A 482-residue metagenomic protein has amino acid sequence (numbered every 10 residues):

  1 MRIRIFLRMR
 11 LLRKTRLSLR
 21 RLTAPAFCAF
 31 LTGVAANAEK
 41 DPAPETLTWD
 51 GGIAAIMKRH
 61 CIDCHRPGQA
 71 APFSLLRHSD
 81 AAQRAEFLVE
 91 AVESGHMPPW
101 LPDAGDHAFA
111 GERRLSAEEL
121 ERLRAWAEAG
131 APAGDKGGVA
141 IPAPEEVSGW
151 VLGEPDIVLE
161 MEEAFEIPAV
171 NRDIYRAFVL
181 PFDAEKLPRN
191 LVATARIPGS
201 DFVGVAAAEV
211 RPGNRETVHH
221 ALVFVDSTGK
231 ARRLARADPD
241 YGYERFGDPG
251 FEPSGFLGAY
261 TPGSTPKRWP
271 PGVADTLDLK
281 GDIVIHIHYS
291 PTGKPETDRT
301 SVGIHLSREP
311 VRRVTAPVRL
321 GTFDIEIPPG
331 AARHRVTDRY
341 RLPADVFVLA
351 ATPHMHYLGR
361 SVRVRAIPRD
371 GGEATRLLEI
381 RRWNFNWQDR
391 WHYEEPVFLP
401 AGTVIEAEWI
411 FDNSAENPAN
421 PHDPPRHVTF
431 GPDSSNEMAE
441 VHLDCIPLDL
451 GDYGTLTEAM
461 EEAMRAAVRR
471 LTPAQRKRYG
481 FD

Functional and structural regions predicted by a protein language model:
I3, L7, L11-A24: Bacterial N-terminal signal peptides that target proteins for export
I3-I5, M9, V34, V192 (+1 more regions): Short hydrophobic transmembrane-like helices used for membrane targeting/insertion
R21-G33: Bacterial N-terminal signal peptides
A36-V192, A207, R211, K280-H286 (+1 more regions): Aromatic- and Gly/Pro-enriched helix-to-coil junctions and flexible linker segments
A131-D135, P310-R313, L448-M460: Short, charged low-complexity linker/loop segments at the C-terminal edge of domains
S148-G451, R476, D482: His-enriched metal-coordination microenvironments in redox/metal-binding proteins
A459, A463-A467: Charge-rich, solvent-exposed alpha-helical interaction surfaces
A467-P473, Y479-F481: Long protein-protein interaction modules used by eukaryotic assembly/scaffold proteins
